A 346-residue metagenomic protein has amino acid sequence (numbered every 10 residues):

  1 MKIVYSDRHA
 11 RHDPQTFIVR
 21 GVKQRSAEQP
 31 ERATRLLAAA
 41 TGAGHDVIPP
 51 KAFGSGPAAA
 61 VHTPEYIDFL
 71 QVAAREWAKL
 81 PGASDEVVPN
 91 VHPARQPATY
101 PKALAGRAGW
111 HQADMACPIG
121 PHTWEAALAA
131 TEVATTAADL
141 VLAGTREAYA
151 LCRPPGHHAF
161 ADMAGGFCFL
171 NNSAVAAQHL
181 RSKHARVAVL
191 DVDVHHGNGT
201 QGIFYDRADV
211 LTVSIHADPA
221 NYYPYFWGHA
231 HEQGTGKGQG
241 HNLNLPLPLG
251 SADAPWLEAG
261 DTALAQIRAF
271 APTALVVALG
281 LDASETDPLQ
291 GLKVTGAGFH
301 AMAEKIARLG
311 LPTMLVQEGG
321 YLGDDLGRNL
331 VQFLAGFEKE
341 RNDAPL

Functional and structural regions predicted by a protein language model:
M1-L190, H195-L346: HDAC/HDAC-like amidohydrolase catalytic core signature
